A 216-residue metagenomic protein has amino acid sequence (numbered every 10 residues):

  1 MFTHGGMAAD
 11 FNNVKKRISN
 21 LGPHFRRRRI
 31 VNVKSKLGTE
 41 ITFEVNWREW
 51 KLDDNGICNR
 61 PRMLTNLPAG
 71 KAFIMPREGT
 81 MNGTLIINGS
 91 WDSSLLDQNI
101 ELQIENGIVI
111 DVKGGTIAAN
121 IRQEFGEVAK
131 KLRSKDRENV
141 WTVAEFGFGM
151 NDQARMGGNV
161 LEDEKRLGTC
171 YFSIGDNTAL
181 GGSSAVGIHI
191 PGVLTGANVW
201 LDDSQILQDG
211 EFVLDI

Functional and structural regions predicted by a protein language model:
M1-D97, E105, W200, S204-D209 (+1 more regions): Active-site bordering "gate/hinge" segments that shape substrate access to catalytic or cofactor-binding pockets
L37, G79, V140, E164-G168 (+1 more regions): A short, structural micro-pattern
N46, N88-S90, E105, G114-I117 (+2 more regions): Histidine- and/or cysteine-centered catalytic micro-motif in compact active-site loops
L95-L96, D111-I174: Dual-mode signal for accessory low-complexity, basic/Gly-rich regions
D97-N99, T195: Short loop/turn microsegments at loop-to-beta-strand junctions
L102: Hydrophobic/aromatic beta-strand elements that line small-molecule binding cavities or substrate pockets in beta-rich
T169-I216: Intrinsically disordered terminal and processing segments
